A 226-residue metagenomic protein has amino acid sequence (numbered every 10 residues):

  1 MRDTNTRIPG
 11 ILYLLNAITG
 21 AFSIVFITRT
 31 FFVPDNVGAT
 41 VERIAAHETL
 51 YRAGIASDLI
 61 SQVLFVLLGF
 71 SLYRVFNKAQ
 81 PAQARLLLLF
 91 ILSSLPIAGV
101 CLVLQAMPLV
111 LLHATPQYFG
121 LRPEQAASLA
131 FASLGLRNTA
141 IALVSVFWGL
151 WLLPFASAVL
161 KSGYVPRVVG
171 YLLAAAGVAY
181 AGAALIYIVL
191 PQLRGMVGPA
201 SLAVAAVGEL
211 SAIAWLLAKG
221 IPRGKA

Functional and structural regions predicted by a protein language model:
M1-A226: Hydrophobic, aromatic-enriched alpha-helical segments typical of multi-pass transmembrane helices
